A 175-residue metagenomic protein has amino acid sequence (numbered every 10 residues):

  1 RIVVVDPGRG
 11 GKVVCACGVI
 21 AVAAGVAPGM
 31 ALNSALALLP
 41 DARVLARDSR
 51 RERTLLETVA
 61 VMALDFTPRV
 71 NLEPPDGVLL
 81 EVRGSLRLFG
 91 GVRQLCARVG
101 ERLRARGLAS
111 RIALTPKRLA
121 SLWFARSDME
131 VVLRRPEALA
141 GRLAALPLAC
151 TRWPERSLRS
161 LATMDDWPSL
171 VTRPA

Functional and structural regions predicted by a protein language model:
R1-L79, G84-L86, V92-E101, S110-R118: Residues that scaffold, gate, or flank divalent-cation-dependent active/transport sites
M30, R47, G90, R134-R135 (+1 more regions): Short coil/turn linker and secondary-structure boundary residues
L38, M62, R102, R106 (+1 more regions): Generic, well-ordered alpha-helical scaffold segments in large soluble proteins
D65, L88, W123, S157-S160: Intrinsic disorder/low-structure terminal segments
T67-N71, G107, R111, T151-P154 (+1 more regions): Residue-level signal for secondary-structure boundary elements
G91-L146: Hydrophobic alpha-helical positions that pack around
A125-A175: Compact, charge-rich alpha-helical regulatory domains located at protein termini
